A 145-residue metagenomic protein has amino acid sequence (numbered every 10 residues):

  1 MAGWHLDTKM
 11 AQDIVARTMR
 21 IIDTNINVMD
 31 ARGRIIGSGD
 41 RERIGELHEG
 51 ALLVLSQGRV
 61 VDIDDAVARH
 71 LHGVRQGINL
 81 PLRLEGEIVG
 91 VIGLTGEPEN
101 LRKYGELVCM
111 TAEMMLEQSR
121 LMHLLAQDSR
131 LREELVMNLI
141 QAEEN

Functional and structural regions predicted by a protein language model:
A2-R17, G96-E143: Juxtadomain coupling helices with adjacent low-complexity linkers
A2-V74: Structured interaction and signal-relay segments at domain junctions
N25-N27, N79, N100, N138 (+1 more regions): Detector for Asparagine
Q57-M114: Sensory/regulatory domains in signal-transduction proteins
A68, E144-N145: Short intrinsically disordered, low-complexity coil segments enriched in acidic
